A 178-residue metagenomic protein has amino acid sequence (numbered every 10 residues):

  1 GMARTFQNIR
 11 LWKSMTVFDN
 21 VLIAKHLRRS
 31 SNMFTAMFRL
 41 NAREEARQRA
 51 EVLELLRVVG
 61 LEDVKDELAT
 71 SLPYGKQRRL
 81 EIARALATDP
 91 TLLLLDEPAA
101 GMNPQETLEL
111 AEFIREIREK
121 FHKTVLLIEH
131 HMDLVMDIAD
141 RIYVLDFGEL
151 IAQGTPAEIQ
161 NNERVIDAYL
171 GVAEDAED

Functional and structural regions predicted by a protein language model:
M2-D178: Glycine-rich phosphate-binding loops of nucleotide-dependent enzymes
